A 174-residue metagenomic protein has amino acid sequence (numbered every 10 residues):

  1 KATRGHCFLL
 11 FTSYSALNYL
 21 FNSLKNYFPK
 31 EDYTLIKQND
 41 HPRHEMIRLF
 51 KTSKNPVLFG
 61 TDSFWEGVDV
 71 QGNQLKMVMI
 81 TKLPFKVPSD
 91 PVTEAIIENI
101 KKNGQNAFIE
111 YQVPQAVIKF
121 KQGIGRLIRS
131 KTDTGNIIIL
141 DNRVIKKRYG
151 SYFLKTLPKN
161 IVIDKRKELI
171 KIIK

Functional and structural regions predicted by a protein language model:
K1-K174: ASCE RecA-like P-loop NTPase motor cores that couple ATP hydrolysis to mechanical translocation on nucleic acids
